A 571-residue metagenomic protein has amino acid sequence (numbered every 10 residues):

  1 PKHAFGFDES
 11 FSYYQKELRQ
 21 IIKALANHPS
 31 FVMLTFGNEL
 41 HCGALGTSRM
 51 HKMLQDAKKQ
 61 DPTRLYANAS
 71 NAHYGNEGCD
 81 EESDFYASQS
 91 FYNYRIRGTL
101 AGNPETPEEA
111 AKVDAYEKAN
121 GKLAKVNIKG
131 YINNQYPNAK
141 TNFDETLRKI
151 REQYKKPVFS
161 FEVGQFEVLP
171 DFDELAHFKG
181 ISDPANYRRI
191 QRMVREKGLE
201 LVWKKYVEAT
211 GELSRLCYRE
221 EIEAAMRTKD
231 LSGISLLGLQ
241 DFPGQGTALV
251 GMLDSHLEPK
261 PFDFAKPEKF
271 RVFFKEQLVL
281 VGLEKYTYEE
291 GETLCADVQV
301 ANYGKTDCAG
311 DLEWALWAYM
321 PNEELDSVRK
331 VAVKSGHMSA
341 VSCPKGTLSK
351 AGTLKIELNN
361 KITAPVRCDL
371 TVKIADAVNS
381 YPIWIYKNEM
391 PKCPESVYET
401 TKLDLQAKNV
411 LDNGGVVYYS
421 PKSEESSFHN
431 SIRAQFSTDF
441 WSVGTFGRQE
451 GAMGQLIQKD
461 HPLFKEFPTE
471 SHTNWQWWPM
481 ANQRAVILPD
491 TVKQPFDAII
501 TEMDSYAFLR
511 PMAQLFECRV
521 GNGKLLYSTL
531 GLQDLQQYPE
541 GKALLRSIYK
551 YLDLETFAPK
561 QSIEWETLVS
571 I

Functional and structural regions predicted by a protein language model:
P1-M252: Substrate-binding/catalytic cleft of secreted carbohydrate-active enzymes, primarily glycoside hydrolases
K2-H3, G43-L45, N76-E77, Y419-S420 (+2 more regions): Extracytoplasmic/secreted cell-surface and envelope-processing proteins
H41, A72-Y74, G164-E167, D241-P243 (+5 more regions): Short, solvent-exposed loop/turn segments at secondary-structure junctions
Q60, T99, L237-N302, L312: Aromatic-rich peripheral "rim/lid" segments of glycoside hydrolase catalytic domains that contact and position glycan
E117-R148, S426-S427, W441-P539, T556-I571: Catalytic beta-strand/loop cores that center a nucleophilic Ser/Cys/Thr and support acyl-enzyme chemistry
G291-A340, A351-E357, A364-I374: Beta-strand-rich binding/interaction modules
H337-A340, A377-K392: Short beta-strand elements
E395-S442, R519-K524, S528: Short alpha-beta junction capping motif
